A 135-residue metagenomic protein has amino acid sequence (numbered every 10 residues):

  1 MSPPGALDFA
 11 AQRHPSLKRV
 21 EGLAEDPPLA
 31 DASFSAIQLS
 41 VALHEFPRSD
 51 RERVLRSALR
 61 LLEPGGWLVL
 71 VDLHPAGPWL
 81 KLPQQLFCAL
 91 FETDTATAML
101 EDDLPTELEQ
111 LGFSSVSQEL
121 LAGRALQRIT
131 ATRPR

Functional and structural regions predicted by a protein language model:
M1-D26: Class I SAM-dependent methyltransferase SAM/SAH-binding core
E25-I37: A short acidic, Gly/Pro-enriched loop at the edge of an enzyme's catalytic core that lines a small-molecule cofactor
S33, G66-W67: Surface-exposed loop/turn positions
S35-S49: A short SAM/SAH-binding and catalytic strip from SAM-dependent methyltransferases
E52, W67-L111, S115-R128: C-terminal alpha-helical "lid/dimerization" subdomain adjacent to the S-adenosyl-L-methionine
E52-P64: A short glycine-rich, Lys/Arg-flanked "PGG" loop and its adjoining helix->strand segment in the class I
I129-R135: C-terminal lobe and adjacent flexible extensions of AdoMet/dcAdoMet transferase-like proteins
